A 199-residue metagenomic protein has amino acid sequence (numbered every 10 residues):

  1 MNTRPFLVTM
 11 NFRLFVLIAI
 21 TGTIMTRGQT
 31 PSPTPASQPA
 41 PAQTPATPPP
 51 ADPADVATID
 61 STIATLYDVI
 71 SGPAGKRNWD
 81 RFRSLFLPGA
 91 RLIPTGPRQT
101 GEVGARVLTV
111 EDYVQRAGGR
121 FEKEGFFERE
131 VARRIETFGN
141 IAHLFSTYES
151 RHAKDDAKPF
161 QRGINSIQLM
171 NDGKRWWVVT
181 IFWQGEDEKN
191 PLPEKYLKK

Functional and structural regions predicted by a protein language model:
M1-N11: N-terminal secretory signal peptides that target proteins for export/translocation
N11-T23: Bacterial N-terminal signal peptides
T30-L85, L197-K199: Short, low-complexity N-terminal intrinsically disordered segments enriched in polar/charged residues
S32-T34, Q38, H143, R162-N190: Short beta-strand edge/turn micro-motifs at domain boundaries
L66, F82, A90, L144 (+1 more regions): Hydrophobic pocket/interface hotspot
I70, F86, P94, Y148-S150 (+1 more regions): Short beta-strand segments enriched in hydrophobic/aromatic residues within well-folded beta-rich domains
R91-L92, G96-D155: Surface-exposed, charged secondary-structure patches
V103-R106, D155-P159, D187-K195: A short, polar/proline- and glycine-enriched secondary-structure boundary/capping micro-motif
